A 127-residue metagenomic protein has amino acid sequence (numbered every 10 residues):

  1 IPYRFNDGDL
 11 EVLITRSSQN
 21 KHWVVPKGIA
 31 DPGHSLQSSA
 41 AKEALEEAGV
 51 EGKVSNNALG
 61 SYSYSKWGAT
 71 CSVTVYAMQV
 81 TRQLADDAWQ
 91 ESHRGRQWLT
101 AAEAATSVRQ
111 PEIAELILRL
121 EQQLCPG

Functional and structural regions predicted by a protein language model:
I1-V25: N-terminal strand-loop-strand
R4-D7, Q79-L84, A101-E103: Short loop segments at secondary-structure junctions
D9-E11, T70-S72, H93: A structure-centric signal for secondary-structure junctions around beta-strands
N20-H22, A85-G127: Nudix hydrolase/Nudix homology domain
V25-A58: The catalytic Nudix box helix
E46-G49, A58-S65, A105, R119-G127: A general structural signal for short secondary-structure boundary/capping elements
G52, S61-D86, Q97, E112: Active-site-adjacent beta-strand/loop module that shapes the phosphate/pyrophosphate-binding cleft
